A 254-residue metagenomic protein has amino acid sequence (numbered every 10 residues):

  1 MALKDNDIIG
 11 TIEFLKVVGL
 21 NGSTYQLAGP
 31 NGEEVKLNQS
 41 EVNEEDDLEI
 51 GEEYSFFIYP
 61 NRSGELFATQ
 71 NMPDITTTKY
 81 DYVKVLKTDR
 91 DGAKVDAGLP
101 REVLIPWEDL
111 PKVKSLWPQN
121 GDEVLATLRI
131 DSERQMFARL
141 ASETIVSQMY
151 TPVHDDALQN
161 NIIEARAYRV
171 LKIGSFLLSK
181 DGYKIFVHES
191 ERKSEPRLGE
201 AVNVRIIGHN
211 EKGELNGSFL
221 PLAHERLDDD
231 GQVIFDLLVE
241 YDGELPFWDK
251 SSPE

Functional and structural regions predicted by a protein language model:
M1-E254: Single-stranded RNA-binding regions, centering on S1/OB-family and related RNA-binding modules
